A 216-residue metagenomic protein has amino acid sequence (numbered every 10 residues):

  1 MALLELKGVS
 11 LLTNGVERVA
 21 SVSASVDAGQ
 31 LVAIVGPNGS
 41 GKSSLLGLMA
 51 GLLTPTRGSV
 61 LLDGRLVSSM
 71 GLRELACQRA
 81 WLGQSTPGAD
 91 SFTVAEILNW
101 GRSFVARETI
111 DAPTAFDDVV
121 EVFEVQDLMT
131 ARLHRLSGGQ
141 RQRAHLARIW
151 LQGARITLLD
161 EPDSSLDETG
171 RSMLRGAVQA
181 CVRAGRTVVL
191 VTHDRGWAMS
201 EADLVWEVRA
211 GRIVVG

Functional and structural regions predicted by a protein language model:
V35-P37: The feature captures the beta-strand-to-loop junction immediately N-terminal to the Walker
A50: Helix-to-loop junction immediately C-terminal to a conserved catalytic motif
G58-L66, L75: Conserved ABC transporter NBD signature motif
A112-L128: Conserved ABC ATPase "signature" region
R132-L136: Conserved ABC ATPase signature
T157-E161: Catalytic Walker B motif of ABC-type/P-loop ATPase nucleotide-binding domains
T192-H193: H-loop/switch region of ABC-family ATPase nucleotide-binding domains
